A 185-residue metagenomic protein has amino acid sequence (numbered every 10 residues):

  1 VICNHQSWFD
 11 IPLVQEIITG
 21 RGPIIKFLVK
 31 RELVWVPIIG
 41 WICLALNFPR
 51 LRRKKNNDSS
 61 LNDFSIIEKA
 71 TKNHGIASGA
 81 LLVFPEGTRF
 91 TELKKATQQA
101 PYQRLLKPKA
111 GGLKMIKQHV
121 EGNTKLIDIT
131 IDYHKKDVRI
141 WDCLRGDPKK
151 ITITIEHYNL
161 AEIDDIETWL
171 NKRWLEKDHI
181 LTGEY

Functional and structural regions predicted by a protein language model:
I2-S59: Catalytic core of membrane glycerolipid acyltransferases/transacylases, capturing the structured, soluble-facing
F9-D10, N62-I66, K107-G111: Short, glycine/acidic-rich beta->alpha junctions
R31-V34, N57-L61, G112-M115, Y158-A161 (+1 more regions): Short C-terminal domain-edge/linker segments immediately following a structured domain
P37-L46, G75-D165: A cross-family acyltransferase "interaction/gating" segment
N47-N62, D128-W141, I180-Y185: A broadly tuned preference for mixed-charge, low-complexity surface segments
P49-N62, I67, K150-E162, K172 (+1 more regions): Polar-ligand-bearing catalytic/cofactor-coordination segments of membrane-embedded or membrane-tethered inner-membrane
I66-I76: Short amphipathic alpha-helices and their capping/turn segments at secondary-structure boundaries
D164-Y185: Accessory terminal regions of nucleic-acid processing enzymes
